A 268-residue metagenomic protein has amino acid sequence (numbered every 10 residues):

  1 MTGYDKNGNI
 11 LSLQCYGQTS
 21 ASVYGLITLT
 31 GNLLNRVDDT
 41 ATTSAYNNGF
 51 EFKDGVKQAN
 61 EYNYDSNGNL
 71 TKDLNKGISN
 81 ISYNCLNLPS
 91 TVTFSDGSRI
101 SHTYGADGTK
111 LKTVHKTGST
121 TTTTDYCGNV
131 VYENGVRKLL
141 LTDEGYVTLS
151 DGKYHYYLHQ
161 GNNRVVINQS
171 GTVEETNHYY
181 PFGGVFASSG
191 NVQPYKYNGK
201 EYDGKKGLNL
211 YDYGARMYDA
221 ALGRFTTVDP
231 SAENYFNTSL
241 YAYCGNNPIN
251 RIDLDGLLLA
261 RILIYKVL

Functional and structural regions predicted by a protein language model:
M1-K153, S170, S188-K196: Acidic/glycine-rich beta-solenoid
G8, Y156-Y157, L240: Amphipathic, non-membrane alpha-helical segments that mediate helix-helix packing for oligomeric assemblies
L26, N134-R137, D143-Y146, D151-G214 (+1 more regions): A motif-centric feature for acidic-aromatic and gly/ser/thr-rich catalytic loops and repeats
T30, G105, Y126, V192 (+3 more regions): Short, solvent-exposed loop/turn segments at the edges of secondary structure
F52-V56, D203, N234: Short, contiguous acidic/charged loop-to-helix segments that flank catalytic cores in large enzymes
S66, C85, H159, D219-A221: A cytosolic small-molecule/anion-sensing beta-strand core signal
S90, G199-K200, V228-E233: Short helix/strand-bridging catalytic loops that position acidic/His residues to coordinate divalent metals and engage
S170-G184, K206, G214-R216, A220-L268: Short turn/helix-capping motifs enriched in Asx and small/polar residues
